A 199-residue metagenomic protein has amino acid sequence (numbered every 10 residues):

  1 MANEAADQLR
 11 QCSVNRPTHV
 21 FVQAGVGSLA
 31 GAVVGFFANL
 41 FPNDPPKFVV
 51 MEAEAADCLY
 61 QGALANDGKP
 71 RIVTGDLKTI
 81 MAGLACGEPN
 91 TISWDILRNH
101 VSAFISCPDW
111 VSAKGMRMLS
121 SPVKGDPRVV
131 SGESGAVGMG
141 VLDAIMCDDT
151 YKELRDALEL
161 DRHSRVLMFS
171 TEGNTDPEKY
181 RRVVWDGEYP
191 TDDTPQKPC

Functional and structural regions predicted by a protein language model:
M1-N3, R16, P89-H163: Active-site-adjacent helical/loop segments in soluble small-molecule enzymes
M1-N99, L154-C199: Glycine-rich phosphate/pyrophosphate-binding loop at beta-loop-alpha junctions
